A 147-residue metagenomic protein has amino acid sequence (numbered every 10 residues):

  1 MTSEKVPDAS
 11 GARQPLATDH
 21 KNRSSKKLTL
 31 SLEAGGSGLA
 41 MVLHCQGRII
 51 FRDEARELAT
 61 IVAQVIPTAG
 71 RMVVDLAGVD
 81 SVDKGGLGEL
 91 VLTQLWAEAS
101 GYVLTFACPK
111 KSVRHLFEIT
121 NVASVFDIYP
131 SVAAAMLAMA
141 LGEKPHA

Functional and structural regions predicted by a protein language model:
M1-S3: Extreme N-terminal leader/targeting regions
V6-T29, L141-A147: Intrinsically disordered or compositionally simple regulatory linkers and C-terminal tails in signal-transduction
D19-S31, P67-M72, S131: Short, charge-rich amphipathic segments
N22-T60: STAS-typified acidic loop motif
R48-F126: Amphipathic alpha-helical interaction surfaces in cytosolic regulatory modules
I128-A147: A charged, well-structured terminal subsegment
